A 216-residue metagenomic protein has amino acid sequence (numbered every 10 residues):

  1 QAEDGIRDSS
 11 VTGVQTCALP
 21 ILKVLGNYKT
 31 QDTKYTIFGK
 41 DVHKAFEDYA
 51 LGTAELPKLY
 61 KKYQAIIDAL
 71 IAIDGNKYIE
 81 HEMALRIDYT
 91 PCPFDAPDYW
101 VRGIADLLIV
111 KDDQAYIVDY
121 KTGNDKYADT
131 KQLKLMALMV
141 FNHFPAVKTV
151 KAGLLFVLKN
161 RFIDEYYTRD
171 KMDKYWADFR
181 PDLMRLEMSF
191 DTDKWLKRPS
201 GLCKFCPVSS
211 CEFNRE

Functional and structural regions predicted by a protein language model:
Q1-C17: Single conserved hydrophobic/aromatic residue that forms the stacking wall/gate of nucleotide- or nucleobase-binding
V14-A54, E80: Nuclease catalytic cores
A18-T30, Q114-I117, D182-D191: Short amphipathic alpha-helical segments and their helix-coil junctions
D41, K131-M139: Short amphipathic alpha-helical face segments that pack within enzyme cores and frequently flank/anchor catalytic
A45-I117, G123-Y127, K131-Q132, H143-G153: Catalytic cores of nuclease domains that cleave nucleic-acid phosphodiester backbones
L85-P91, P97, D125-T130, F141-E216: Metal-dependent nuclease catalytic regions and adjoining charged, substrate-binding loops involved in nucleic-acid end
Y116-D119, F162-D164: Short small-residue beta-strand/loop micro-motif enriched in glycine and branched aliphatics
